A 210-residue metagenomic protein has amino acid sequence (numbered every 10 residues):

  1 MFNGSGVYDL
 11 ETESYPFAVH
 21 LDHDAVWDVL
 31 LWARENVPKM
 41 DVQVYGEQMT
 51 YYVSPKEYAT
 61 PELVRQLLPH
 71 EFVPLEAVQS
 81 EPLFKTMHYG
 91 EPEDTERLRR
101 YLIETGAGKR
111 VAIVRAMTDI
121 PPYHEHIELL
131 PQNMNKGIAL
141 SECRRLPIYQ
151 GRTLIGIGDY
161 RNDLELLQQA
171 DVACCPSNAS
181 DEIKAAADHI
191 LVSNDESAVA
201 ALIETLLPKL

Functional and structural regions predicted by a protein language model:
M1-E47, R144-I155: Cytosolic catalytic headpiece
N3, E11, V114-M117, N133 (+2 more regions): Residues at the C-termini of beta-strands that transition into short coil/loop
V7-Y8, T50, D119-Y123, E196-A200: A short acidic, often aromatic-flanked loop/helix-cap motif at beta-alpha or helix-coil junctions that lines enzyme
Y8, P16, P121-H126, I183: A short acidic, helix-capping loop that chelates divalent metal ions and anchors anionic groups
T12-F17, Y58-A59, E125-P131, T205-L210: Short, surface-exposed amphipathic charged segments that create phosphate/polyanion-binding patches used for binding
W32, M40, Y45-I157, R161: Conserved acidic, metal-coordinating active-site core of Asp-based, Mg2+-dependent phosphoryl-transfer enzymes
L129-L210: Mg2+-dependent phosphoryl-transfer enzymes with acidic/Ser/Thr/Gly-rich catalytic loops
